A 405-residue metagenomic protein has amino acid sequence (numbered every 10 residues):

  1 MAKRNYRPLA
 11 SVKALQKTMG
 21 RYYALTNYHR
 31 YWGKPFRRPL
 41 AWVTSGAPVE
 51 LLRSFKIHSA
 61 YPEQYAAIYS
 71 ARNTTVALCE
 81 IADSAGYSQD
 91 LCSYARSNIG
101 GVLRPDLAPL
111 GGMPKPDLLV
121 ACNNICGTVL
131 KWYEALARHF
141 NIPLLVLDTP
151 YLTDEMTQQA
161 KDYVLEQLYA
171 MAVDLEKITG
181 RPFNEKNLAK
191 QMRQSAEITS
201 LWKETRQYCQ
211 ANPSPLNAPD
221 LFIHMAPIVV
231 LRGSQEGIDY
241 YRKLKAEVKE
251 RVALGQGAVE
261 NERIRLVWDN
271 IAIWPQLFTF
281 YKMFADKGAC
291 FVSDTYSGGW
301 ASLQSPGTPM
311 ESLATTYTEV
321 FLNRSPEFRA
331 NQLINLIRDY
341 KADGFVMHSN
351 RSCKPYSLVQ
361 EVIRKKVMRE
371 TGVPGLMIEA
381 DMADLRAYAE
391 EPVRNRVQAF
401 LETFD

Functional and structural regions predicted by a protein language model:
A2-P39, L165, Y169, V173-F291 (+2 more regions): A charged, amphipathic alpha-helical module
M19, S93-I99, V320-P326: Short, flexible loop segments at the rims of nucleotide/cofactor-binding pockets, characterized by
P39, D117, D343: Conserved acidic residues
W42-G112, W132-Y133: An N-terminal, globular interaction/scaffold subdomain
V43-T44, V267-D269, H348: Short hydrophobic segments within beta-strands
R53-A82, V267-I334, R338: Redox- and metal-dependent alpha/beta enzyme cores, enriched for Fe-S-associated oxidoreductases and cofactor-handling
G101-P105, P109-Y208: Internal, well-ordered alpha/beta segment that forms a basic, Gly-enriched binding/recognition surface
A330-I337, A342-D343, H348-D405: TerminUS-proximal long segments
